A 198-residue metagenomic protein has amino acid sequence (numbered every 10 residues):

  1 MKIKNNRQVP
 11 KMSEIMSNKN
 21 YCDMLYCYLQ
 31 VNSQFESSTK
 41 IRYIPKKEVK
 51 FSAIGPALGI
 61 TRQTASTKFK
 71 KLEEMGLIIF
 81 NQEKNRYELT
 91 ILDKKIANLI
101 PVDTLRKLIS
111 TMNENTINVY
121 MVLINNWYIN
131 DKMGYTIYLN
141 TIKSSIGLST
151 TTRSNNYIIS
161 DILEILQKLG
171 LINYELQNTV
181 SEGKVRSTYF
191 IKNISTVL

Functional and structural regions predicted by a protein language model:
M1-A53, T67, L77, K84-T141: Short recognition helix of helix-turn-helix/winged-helix DNA-binding domains
R42-A53, G134-L139, S154-E164, K184-I191: Glycine-rich, flexible loop segments associated with nucleotide phosphate handling
K50, Q82-I100, Q177-L198: Short, cationic-aromatic polyanion-contact patches
F51-R62, T141-S154: Short helix-coil junctions and helix-kink-helix linkers
L58, K132-M133, L139-T141, I146 (+2 more regions): Positively charged, low-complexity terminal tracts and the immediately adjacent first secondary-structure elements
G59-E74, T152-K168: Short amphipathic alpha-helical interaction segments
E73-E83, Q167-N178: A short, conserved structural fragment
